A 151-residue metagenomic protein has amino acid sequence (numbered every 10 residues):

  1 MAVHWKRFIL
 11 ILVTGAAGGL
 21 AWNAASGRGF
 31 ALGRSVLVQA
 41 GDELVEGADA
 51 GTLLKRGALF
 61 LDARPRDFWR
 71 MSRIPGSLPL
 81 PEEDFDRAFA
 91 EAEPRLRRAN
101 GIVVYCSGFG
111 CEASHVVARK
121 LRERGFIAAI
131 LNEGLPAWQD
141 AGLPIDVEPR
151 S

Functional and structural regions predicted by a protein language model:
M1-M71, S151: Flexible, polar/low-complexity N-terminal or interdomain linker segments that lie immediately upstream of folded
L32-R34, G76, V147: Generic structural "secondary-structure junction" signal
V38-V104, G108-G110: Positively charged, proline/Ser/Thr-rich regional signature most characteristic of the Rhodanese/CDC25-like
L59, I127, P144: Residue-level detector of anion-binding/catalytic polar loops
S72, D140-A141: Short Asp/Glu-rich motifs
L78-L80, A129-L131, D146: General small-molecule cofactor/ligand-binding pocket signal
E93-Q139: Catalytic cysteine-centered active loop of the rhodanese-like fold, especially the PTP/DSP P-loop
G142-S151: Active-site neighborhoods of enzymes that stabilize oxyanions during catalysis
